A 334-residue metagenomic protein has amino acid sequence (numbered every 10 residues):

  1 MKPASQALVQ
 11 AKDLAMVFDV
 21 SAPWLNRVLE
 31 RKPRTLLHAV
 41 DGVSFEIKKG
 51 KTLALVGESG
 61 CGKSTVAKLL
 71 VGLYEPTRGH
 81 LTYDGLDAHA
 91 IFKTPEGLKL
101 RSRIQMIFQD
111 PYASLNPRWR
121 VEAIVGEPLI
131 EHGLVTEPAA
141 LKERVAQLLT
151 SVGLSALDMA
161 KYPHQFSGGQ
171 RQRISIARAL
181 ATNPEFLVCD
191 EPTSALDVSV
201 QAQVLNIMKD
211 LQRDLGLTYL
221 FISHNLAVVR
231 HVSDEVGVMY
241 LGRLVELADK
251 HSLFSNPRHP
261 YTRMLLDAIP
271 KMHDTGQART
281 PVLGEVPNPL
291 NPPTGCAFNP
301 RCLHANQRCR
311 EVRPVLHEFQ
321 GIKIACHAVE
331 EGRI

Functional and structural regions predicted by a protein language model:
K2-A7, V20-R31, L36, G97 (+1 more regions): Short catalytic/signature loops enriched in Gly
E30-K32, A88-Q105, A123, E131 (+4 more regions): ABC ATPase NBD coupling module
V71: Helix-to-loop junction immediately C-terminal to a conserved catalytic motif
G79-A90: Conserved ABC transporter NBD signature motif
D87, A139-L157, L266: Conserved ABC ATPase "signature" region
A181-E185: A short, proline-enriched helix->beta-strand linker immediately N-terminal to the Walker B motif in ABC-type P-loop
V188, P192-L196, V200-Q277: P-loop NTP-binding/switch modules centered on Walker-like glycine-rich loops
